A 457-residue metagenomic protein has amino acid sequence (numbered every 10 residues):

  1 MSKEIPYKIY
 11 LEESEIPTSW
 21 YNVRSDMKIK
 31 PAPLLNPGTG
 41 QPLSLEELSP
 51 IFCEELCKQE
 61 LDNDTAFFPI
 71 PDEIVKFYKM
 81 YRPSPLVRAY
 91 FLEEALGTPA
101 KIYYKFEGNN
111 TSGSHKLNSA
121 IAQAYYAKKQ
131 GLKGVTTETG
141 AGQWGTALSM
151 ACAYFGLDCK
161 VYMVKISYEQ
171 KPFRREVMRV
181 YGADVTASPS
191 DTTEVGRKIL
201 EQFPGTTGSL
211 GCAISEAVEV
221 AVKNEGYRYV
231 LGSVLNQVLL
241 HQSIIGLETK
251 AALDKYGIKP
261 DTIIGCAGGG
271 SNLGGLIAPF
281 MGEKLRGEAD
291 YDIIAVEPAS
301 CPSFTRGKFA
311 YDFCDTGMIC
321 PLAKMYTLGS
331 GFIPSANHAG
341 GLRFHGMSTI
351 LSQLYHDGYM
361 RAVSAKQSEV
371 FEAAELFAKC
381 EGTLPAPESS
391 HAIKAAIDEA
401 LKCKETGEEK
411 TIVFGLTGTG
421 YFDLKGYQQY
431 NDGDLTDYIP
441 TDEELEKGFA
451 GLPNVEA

Functional and structural regions predicted by a protein language model:
S2-L132: Positively charged, low-complexity intrinsically disordered leader regions
F67-P69, I199-Q237, I245, G257 (+2 more regions): Active-site/ligand-binding loops adjacent to catalytic centers
F106-L117, V135-G145, L235-V238, I264-G269 (+4 more regions): Active-site nucleophile and cofactor-binding loops and adjacent substrate-binding regions of central metabolic enzymes
S119, A127-I166, K259-L273, I293-I294 (+1 more regions): A short, small-residue-rich loop immediately preceding and capping a beta-strand
A122-L132, T146-D158, R179-V180, I277-G287 (+1 more regions): Alpha-helix C-terminal capping segments
W144-T207, S303-D315, G426-D432: Active-site-proximal loop->helix
A267-G275, Q367-G433: Claisen-condensing/thiolase-fold acyl-transfer catalytic domains that form or cleave C-C bonds in fatty acid
